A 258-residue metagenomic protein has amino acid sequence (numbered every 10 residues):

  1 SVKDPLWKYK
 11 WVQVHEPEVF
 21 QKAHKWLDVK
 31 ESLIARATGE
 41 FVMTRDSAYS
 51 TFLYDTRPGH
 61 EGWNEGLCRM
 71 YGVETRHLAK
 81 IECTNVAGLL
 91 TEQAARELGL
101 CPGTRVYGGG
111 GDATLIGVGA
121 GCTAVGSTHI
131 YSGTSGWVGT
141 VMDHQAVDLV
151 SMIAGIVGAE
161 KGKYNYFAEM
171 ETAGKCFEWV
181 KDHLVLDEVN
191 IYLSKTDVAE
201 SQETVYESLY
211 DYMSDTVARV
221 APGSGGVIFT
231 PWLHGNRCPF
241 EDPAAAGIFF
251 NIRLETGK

Functional and structural regions predicted by a protein language model:
S1-G110, T230-H234: Gly/Ser/Thr-rich active-site cleft segment
W7, W11, L115-G117, K175 (+1 more regions): Short amphipathic alpha-helical face segments that pack within enzyme cores and frequently flank/anchor catalytic
V14-A23, L27, V42, T140-K258: Glycine/Thr-rich phosphate-binding loops that ligate phosphate moieties of nucleotide and other phosphorylated ligands
T56-K161, E171-T172, E188-D211, D215: ATP-dependent carbohydrate kinase catalytic cores
